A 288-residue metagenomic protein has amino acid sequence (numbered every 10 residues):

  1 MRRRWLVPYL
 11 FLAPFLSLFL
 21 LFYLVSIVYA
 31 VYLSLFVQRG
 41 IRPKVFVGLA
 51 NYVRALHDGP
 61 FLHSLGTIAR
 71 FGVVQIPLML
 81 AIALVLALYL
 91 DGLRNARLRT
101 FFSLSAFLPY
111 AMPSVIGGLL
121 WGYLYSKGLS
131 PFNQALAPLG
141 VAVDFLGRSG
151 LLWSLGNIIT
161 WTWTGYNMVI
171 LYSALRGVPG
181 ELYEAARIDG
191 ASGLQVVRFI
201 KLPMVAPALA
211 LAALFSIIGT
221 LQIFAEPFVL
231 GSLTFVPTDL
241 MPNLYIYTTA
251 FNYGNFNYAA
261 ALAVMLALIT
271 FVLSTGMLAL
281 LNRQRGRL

Functional and structural regions predicted by a protein language model:
R4-L288: A structural signal for multi-pass alpha-helical bundles of membrane permease subunits that mediate small-molecule
